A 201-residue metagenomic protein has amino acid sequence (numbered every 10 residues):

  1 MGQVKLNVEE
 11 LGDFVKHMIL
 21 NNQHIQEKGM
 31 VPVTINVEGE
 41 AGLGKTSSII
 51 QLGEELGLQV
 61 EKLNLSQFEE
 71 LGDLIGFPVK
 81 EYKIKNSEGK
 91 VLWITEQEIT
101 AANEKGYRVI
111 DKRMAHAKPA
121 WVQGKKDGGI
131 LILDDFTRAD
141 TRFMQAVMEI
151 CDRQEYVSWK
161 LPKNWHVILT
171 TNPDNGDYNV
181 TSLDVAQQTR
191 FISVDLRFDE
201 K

Functional and structural regions predicted by a protein language model:
G2-K201: AAA+ P-loop NTPase catalytic core and its hallmark functional loops
